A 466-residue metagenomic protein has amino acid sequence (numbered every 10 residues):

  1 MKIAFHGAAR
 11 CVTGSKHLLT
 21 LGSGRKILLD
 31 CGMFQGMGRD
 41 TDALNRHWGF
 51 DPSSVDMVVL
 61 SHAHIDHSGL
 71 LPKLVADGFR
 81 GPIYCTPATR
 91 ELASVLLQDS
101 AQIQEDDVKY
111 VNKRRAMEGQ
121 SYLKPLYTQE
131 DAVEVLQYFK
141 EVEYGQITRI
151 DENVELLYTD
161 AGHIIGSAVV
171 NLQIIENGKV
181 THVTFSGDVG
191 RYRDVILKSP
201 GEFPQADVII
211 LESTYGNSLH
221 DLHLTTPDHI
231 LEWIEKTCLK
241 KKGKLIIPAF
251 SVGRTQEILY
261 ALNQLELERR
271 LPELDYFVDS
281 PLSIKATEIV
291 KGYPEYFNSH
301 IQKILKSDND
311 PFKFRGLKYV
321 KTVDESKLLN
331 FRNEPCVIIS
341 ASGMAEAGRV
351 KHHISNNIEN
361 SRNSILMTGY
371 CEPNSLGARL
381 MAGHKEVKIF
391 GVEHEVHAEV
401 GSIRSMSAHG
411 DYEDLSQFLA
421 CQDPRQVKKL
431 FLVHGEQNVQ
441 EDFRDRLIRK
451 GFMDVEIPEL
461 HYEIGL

Functional and structural regions predicted by a protein language model:
M1-S53, E134-K198, S326-F331, V337 (+4 more regions): Core dinuclear metal-dependent hydrolase active-site scaffold
A9-C11, L21-G81, C85-Q137, V189-K198 (+3 more regions): Pre-active-site segment of Zn-dependent metallo-hydrolases
L29-C31, V55-H64, L71, Y84-T86 (+11 more regions): Active-site neighborhood of phospho(di)ester-bond hydrolases with catalytic His/Asp-centered motifs
D99-I103, D107-V111, T226-P227, L262-L265 (+3 more regions): Short secondary-structure boundary/capping segments
S100-I164, P294-N333: Metallo-beta-lactamase
V169, R191-D279, S364-G369, V387-F452: Cap/insert and terminal regions of metallo-dependent hydrolase folds
V189, L222-P227, F314-E325, G343-E346 (+2 more regions): A general structural motif
L231-P373, K388, E441: Hard-cation-handling environments
